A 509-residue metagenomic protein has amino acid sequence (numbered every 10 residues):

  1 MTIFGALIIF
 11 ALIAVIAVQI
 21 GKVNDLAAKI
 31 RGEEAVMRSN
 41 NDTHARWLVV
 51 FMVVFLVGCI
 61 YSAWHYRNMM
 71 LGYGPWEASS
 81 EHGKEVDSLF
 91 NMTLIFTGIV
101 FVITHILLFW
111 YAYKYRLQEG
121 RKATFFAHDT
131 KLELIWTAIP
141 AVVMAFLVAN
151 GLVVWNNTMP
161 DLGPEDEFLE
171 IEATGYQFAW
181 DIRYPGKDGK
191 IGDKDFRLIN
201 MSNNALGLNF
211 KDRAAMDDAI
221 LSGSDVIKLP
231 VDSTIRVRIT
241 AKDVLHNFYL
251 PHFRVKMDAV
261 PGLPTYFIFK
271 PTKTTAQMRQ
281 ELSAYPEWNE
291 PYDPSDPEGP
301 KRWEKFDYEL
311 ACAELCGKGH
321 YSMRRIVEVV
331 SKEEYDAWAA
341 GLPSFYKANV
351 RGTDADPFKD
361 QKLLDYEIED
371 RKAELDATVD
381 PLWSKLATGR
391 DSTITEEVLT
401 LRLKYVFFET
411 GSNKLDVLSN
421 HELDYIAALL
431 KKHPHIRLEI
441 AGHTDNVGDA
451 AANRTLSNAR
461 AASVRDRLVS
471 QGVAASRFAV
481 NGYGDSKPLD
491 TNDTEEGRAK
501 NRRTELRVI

Functional and structural regions predicted by a protein language model:
M1-M70: Transmembrane alpha-helices
E33-N41, G58-M92, G98-V100, H105-A373: Non-transmembrane, membrane-proximal soluble domains of secreted or membrane proteins
R116, Q177, Y405-F407, S412 (+1 more regions): Short, histidine-centered active-site or binding-site loop motifs used for metal coordination, general acid-base
D129, E133, V142, L229 (+6 more regions): Soluble non-cytosolic domains of exported or imported proteins
E170-T174, V226, T234-R238, Y249 (+7 more regions): Soluble periplasmic/extracytoplasmic beta-strand elements of cell-envelope proteins
C312, V327, L423, L468 (+1 more regions): Hydrophobic, well-ordered secondary-structure elements that form the walls of internal hydrophobic environments
A355-R437: Periplasmic peptidoglycan-binding/tethering modules of Gram-negative envelope proteins
S412-N420, K431-H433, E439-I509: Periplasmic OmpA-like peptidoglycan-binding domain that tethers envelope proteins to the cell wall
